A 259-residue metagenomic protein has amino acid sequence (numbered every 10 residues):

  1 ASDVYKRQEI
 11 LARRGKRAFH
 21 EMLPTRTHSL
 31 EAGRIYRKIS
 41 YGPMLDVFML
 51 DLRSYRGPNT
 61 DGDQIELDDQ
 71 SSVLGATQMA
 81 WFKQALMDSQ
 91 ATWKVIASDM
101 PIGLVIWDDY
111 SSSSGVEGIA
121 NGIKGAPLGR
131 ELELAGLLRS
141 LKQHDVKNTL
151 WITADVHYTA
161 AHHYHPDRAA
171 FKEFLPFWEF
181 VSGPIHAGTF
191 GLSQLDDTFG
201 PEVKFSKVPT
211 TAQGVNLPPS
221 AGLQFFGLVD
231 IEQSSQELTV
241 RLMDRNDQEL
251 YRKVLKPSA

Functional and structural regions predicted by a protein language model:
S2-A259: Metal-dependent phosphoester/phosphodiester hydrolase catalytic core
